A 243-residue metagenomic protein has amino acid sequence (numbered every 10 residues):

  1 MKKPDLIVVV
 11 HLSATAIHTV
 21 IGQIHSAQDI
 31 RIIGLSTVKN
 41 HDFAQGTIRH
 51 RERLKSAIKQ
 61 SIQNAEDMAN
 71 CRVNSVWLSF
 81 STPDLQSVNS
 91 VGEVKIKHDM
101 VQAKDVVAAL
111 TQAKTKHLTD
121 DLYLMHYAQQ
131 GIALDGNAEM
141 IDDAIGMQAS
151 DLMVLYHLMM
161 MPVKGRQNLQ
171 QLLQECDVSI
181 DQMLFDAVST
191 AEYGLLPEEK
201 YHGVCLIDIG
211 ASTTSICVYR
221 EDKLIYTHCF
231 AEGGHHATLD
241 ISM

Functional and structural regions predicted by a protein language model:
M1-A16, V20-V76, F80-C205, K223-I225 (+1 more regions): Nucleotide/phosphate-binding catalytic cleft detector across ATP-hydrolyzing and phosphate-transferring enzymes
H202-D240: Glycine-rich phosphate-binding loop of actin/hexokinase-like ATP-binding domains
M243: A glycine- and small/hydrophobic-rich beta-loop-beta segment that serves as a flexible "lid/hinge" or phosphate-binding
